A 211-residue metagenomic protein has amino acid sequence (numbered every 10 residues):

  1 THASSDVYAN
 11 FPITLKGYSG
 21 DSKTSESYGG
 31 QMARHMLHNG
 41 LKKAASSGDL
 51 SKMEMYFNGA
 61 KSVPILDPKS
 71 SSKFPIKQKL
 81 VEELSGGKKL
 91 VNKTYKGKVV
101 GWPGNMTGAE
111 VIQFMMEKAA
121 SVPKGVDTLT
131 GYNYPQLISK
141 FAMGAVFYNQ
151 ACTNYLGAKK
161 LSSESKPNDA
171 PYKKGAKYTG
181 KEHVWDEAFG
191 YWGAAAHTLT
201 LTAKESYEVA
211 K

Functional and structural regions predicted by a protein language model:
T1-K211: Mature extracytoplasmic or organellar-lumen-exposed domains after removal of signal/transit peptides
